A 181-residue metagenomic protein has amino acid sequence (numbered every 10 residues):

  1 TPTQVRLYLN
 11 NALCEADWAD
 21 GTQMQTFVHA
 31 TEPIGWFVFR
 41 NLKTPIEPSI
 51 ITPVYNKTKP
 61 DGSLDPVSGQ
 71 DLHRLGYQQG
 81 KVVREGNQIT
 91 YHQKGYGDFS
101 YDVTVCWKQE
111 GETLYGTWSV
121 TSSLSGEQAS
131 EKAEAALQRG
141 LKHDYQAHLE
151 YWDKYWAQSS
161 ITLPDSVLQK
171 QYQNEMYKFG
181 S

Functional and structural regions predicted by a protein language model:
T1-S181: Acidic/polar, glycine-enriched structural segments that form the non-catalytic walls/loops of the carbohydrate-binding
